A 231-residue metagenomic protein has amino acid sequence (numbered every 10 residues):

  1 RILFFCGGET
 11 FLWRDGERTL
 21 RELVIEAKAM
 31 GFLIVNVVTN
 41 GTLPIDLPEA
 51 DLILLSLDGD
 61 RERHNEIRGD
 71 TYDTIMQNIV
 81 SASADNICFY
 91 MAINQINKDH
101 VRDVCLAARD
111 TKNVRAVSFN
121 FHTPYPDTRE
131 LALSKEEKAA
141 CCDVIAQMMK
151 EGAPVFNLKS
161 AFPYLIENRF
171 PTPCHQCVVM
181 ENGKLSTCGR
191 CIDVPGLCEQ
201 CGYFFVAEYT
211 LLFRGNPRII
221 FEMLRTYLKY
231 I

Functional and structural regions predicted by a protein language model:
R1-F4, F11-E17, V80-F89, K229-Y230: N-proximal accessory regions
R1-N36, T42-D51: Conserved Radical SAM active-site core
W13, I67, C201-F204: Small disulfide-bonded, cysteine-rich extracellular recognition modules and tandem repeats
R18-E22, M30, D51-L52, S56-N182 (+3 more regions): Radical SAM enzyme [4Fe-4S]-AdoMet core and its adjacent flexible, acidic and glycine-rich loops/tails across
G31-N40, C177-V179, G183-T187: Short, hydrophobic beta-strand segments that form beta-sheet elements in well-ordered domains
G41-T42, D60: Short beta-strand->alpha-helix junction loop in the catalytic core of nucleotide-activated group-transfer enzymes
F170-C174, N182-I231: Flexible mid-to-C-terminal extensions adjoining Fe-S/redox cofactors in radical SAM and related proteins
